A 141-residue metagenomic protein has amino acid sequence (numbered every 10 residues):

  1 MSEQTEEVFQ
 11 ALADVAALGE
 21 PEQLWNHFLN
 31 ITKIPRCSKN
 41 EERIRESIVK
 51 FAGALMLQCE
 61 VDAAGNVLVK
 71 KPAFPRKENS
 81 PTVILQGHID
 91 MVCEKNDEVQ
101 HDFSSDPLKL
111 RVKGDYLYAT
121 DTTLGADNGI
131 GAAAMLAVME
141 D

Functional and structural regions predicted by a protein language model:
M1-D14, V67, R76, V83 (+1 more regions): Contiguous N-terminal and early-domain "leader" segments and peripheral loops that mark the onset or edge of a domain
S2-K39: N-terminal capping segment at the start of a domain
E22, E42-R43, A126, A133: Residue-level recognition of alpha-helix initiation/capping sites
W25, L29, E46-V49, A132-E140: Predominant activation on well-ordered alpha-helical scaffold segments within soluble catalytic domains
I34-R36, K71, G87, D121: Short glycine-centered, acidic/aromatic-flanked micro-motifs in structured strand/loop junctions that mark active-site
C37-P81: A non-catalytic alpha/beta surface segment that caps or lines the substrate-entry region of metallo-dependent hydrolase
K77-D141: Active-site metal-coordination/substrate-binding segment of hydrolases, especially metallo-dependent peptidases
